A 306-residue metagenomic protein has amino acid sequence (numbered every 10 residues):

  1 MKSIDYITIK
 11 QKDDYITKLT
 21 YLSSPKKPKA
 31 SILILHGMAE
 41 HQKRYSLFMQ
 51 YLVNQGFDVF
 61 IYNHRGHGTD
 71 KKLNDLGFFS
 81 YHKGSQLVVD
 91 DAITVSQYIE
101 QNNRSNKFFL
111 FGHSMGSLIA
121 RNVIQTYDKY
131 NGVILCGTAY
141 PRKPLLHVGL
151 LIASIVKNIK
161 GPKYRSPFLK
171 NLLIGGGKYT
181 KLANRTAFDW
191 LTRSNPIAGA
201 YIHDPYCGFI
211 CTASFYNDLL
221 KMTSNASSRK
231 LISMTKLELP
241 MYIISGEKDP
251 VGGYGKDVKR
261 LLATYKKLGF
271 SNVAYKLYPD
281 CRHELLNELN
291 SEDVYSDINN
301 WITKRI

Functional and structural regions predicted by a protein language model:
M1-S24: N-terminal cap/lid segment of alpha/beta-hydrolase-fold proteins
H36-E40, S114, E247-K248: Active-site glycine-rich loops that stabilize anionic/oxyanionic intermediates across multiple enzyme folds
R44, M49-D75: Conserved alpha/beta-hydrolase
S80-E100: Alpha/beta-hydrolase active-site loop
N103-S114: Alpha/beta-hydrolase fold nucleophile elbow
A120-Y206: Alpha/beta-hydrolase-fold enzymes
I243-S245: Short beta-strand/loop motif that positions the catalytic acidic residue of the alpha/beta-hydrolase fold
L268-I306: Catalytic active-site module of serine/aspartate enzymes centered on a nucleophile-bearing elbow/loop
